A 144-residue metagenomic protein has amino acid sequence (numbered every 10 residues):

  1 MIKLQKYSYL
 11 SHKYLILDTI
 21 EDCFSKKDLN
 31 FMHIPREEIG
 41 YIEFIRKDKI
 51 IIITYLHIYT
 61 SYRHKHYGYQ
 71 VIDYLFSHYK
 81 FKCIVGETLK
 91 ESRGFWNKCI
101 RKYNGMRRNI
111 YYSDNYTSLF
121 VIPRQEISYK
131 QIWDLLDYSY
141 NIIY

Functional and structural regions predicted by a protein language model:
M1-L15, Y138-Y144: Conserved N-terminal entry element of GNAT/NAT acetyltransferase domains
K3-K6, R101-Y111: Short secondary-structure junctions
R36-Y41, I51: Glycine-rich phosphate/pyrophosphate-binding loop shared by adenosine-nucleotide-utilizing enzymes
K49-T60: Conserved acetyl-CoA binding element of GNAT-fold acetyltransferases
I58, H64-S77: Conserved acetyl-CoA-binding loop-helix of GNAT-fold acetyltransferases
S77-K90: Conserved GNAT acetyl-CoA-binding A-motif
W96, I100: Conserved active-site tyrosine of GNAT-family acetyltransferases
N109-Y144: C-terminal "cap" of GNAT-fold acetyltransferases
